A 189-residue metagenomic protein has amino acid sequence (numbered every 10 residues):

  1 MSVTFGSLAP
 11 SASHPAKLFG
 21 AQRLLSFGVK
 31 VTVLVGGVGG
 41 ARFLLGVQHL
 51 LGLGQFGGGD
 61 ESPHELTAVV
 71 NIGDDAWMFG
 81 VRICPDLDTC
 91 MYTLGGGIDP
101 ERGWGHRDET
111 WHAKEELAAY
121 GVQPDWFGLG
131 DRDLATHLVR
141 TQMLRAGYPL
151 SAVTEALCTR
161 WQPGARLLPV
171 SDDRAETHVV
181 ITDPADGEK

Functional and structural regions predicted by a protein language model:
T4, A9-A12, K17: Intrinsic disorder/low-complexity segments enriched in small, polar and charged residues
S7-P10, L24, G58, R132: Intrinsically disordered, low-complexity, compositionally biased regions/tails
P15, F19, D88-T89: Short, flexible segments with low predicted structural confidence
G20-I83, E155-W161, A165: N-terminal phosphate-binding or glycine-rich loops at protein starts, especially the Walker A/P-loop of NTPases
G59-D60, N71-K189: Electropositive, gly/pro-rich neighborhoods at or near active sites that engage anionic ligands
